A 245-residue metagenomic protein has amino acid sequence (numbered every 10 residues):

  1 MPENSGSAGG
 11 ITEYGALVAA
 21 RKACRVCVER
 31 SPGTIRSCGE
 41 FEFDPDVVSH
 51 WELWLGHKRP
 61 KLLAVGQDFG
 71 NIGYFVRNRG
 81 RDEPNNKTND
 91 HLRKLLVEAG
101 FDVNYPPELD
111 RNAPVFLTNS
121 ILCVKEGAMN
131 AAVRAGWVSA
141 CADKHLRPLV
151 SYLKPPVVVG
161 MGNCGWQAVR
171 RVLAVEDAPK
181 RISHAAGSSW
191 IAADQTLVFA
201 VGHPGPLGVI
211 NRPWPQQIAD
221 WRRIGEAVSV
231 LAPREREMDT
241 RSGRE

Functional and structural regions predicted by a protein language model:
P2-G10, G243-E245: Class I S-adenosyl-L-methionine
N4, R30, R236-M238: Intrinsic disorder/low-complexity segments enriched in polar/small residues
G6-A178, T196-V209, W214-P215: A polyanion-binding, active-site-adjacent surface
D143, P215-S229: Short, amphipathic alpha-helical "lid/cap" segments that border enzyme active or binding sites
R181-W190: Alpha-helical scaffolding within the catalytic cores of extracellular/periplasmic polymer-degrading hydrolases
I224-E245: Charged phosphate-binding loop/patch that engages nucleotide di/tri-phosphates or the phosphate backbone of nucleic
